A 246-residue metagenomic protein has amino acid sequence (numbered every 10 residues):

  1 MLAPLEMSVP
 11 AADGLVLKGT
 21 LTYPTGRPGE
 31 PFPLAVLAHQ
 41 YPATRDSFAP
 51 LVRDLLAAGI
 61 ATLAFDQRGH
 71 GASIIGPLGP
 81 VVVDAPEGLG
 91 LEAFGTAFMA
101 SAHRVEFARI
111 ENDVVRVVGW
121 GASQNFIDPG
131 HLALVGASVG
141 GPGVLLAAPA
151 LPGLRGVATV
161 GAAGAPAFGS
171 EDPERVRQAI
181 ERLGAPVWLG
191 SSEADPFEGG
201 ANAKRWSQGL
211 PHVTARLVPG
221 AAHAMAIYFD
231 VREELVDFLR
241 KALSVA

Functional and structural regions predicted by a protein language model:
M1-P28: N-terminal cap/lid segment of alpha/beta-hydrolase-fold proteins
L15-Y23, L34-F126: Serine-hydrolase catalytic machinery in alpha/beta-hydrolase-like enzymes
F32-A35, P186: Alpha/beta-hydrolase fold active-site loops
V115-R182: Primarily recognizes the serine-hydrolase "nucleophile elbow" in alpha/beta-hydrolase and SGNH/GDSL folds
G156-L217: The feature captures the conserved acid-bearing segment of alpha/beta-hydrolase catalytic domains
V218-M225: Histidine-bearing beta->alpha loop at or near hydrolase active sites
A226-D237: Post-His helix in hydrolase/transferase enzymes
F229, R240-A246: Alpha/beta-hydrolase-fold serine-hydrolase catalytic core, especially in secreted/extracellular enzymes
